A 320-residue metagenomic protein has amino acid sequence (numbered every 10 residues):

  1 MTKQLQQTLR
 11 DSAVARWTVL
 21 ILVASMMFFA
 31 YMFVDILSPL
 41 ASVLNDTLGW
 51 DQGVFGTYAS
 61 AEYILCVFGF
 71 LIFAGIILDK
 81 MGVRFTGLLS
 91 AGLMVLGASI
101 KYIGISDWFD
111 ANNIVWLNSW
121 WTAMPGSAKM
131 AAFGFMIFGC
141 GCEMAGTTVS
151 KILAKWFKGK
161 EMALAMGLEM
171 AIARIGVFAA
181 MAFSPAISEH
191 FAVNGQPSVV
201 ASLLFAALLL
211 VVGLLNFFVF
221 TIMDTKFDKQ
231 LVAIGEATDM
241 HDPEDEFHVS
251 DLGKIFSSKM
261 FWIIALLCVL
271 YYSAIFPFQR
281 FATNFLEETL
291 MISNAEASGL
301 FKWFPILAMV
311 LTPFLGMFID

Functional and structural regions predicted by a protein language model:
T2-A13, D228-I263: Juxtamembrane intracellular "pre-TM" segments in multi-pass secondary transporters
T18-Q52, F278-T283: Extracytoplasmic
L37-A41, S258-M309: Extracytoplasmic gate region of multi-pass secondary transporters
S60-I76, K302-L315: Central cavity-lining transmembrane alpha-helices of secondary-active solute carriers, predominantly the Major
G92-A123: C-terminal ends and interior cores of transmembrane alpha-helices in multi-pass membrane transporters/permeases
G134-I172: Cytoplasmic helix-loop-helix junction between adjacent transmembrane helices in 12-TM secondary transporters
A163-S188: Glycine-rich segments within core transmembrane alpha-helices of 12-TM secondary carriers
V200-V219: Symmetry-related core transmembrane helices of the 12-TM Major Facilitator Superfamily/SLC fold
